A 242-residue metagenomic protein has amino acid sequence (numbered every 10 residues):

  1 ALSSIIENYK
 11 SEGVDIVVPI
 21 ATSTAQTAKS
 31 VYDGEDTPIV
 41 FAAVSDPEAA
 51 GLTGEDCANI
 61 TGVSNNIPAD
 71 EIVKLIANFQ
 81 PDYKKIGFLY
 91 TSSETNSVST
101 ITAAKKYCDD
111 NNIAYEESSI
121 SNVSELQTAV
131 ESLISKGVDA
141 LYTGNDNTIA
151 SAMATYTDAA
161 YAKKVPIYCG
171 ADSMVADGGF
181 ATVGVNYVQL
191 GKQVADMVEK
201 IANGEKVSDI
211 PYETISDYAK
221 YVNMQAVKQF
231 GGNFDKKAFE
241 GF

Functional and structural regions predicted by a protein language model:
A1, N59-I60, K105-V123: Short beta-strand elements in bilobed, periplasmic/extracellular small-molecule ligand-binding domains
A1-L52, D146-G170: Beta-alpha junction/loop-to-helix N-cap segments that form part of ligand/metal-binding clefts
A1-S11, S119-I134: Structural motif
D46-Y83, V185-E205: Hydrophobic alpha-helical segments within soluble ligand-binding/sensing domains
A50-D56, L126-V130, V175-G184: Glycine-rich, charge-decorated loop segments at or immediately adjacent to ligand/cofactor-binding or catalytic sites
G62-N111, P211-A226: An alpha-beta-alpha
Y161-G184, A219: Periplasmic-binding protein-like
E199-F242: Hinge/cleft segment of the Venus flytrap/periplasmic-binding protein
